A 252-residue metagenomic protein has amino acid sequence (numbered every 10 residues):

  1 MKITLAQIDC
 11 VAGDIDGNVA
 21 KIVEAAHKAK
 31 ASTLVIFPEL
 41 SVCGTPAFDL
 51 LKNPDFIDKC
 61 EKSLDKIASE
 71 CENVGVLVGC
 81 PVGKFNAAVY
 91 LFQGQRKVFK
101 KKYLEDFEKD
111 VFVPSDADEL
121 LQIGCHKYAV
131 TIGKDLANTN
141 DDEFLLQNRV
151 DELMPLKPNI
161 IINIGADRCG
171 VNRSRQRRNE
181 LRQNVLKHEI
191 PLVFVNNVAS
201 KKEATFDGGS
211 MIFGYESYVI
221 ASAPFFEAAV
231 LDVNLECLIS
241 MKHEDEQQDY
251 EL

Functional and structural regions predicted by a protein language model:
M1-L252: Enzyme catalytic cores with a strong preference for nitrogen-chemistry domains
